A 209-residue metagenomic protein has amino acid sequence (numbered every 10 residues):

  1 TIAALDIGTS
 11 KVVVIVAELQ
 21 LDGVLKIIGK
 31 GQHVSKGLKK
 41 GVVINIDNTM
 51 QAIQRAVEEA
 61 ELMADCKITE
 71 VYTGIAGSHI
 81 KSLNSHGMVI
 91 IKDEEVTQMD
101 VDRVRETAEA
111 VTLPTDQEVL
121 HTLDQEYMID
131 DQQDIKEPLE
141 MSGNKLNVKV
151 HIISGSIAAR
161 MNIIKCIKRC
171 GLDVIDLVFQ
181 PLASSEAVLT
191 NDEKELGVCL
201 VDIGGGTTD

Functional and structural regions predicted by a protein language model:
T1-K11, I15-V201: Nucleotide/phosphate-binding catalytic cleft detector across ATP-hydrolyzing and phosphate-transferring enzymes
G205-D209: Short acidic, Gly/Ser-rich segments with clustered Asp/Glu that frequently serve as metal-coordination loops in enzyme
